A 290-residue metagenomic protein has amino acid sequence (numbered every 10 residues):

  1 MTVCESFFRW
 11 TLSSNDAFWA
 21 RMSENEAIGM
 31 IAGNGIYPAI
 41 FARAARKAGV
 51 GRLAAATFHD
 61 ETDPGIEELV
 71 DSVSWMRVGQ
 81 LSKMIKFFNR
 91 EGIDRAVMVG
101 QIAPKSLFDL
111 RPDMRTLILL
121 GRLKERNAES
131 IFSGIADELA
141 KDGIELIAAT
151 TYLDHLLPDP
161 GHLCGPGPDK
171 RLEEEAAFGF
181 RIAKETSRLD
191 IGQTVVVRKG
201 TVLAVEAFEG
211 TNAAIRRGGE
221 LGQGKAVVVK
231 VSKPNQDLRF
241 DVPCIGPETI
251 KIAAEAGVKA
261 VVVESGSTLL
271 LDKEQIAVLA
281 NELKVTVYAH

Functional and structural regions predicted by a protein language model:
S23-F58: N-terminal basic/disordered segments at the start of proteins
I28, S72, T116-E129, H162-R171 (+1 more regions): Flexible, glycine/proline-enriched loop segments at strand-loop-helix junctions that form or flank small-ligand binding
M30-A32, A55-A56, A96-V99, A128 (+5 more regions): General beta-strand structural signal in soluble alpha/beta enzymes
A45, A149-I250: Conserved mixed alpha/beta catalytic, RNA-binding, or beta-rich assembly cores of soluble enzyme, regulatory
F58-E91, L110-L119, A213-H290: Feature captures the catalytic cores and cofactor-binding loops of soluble hydro-lyases/lyases that act on carboxylate
L81-Y152: N-terminal glycine-rich phosphate/adenylate-binding segment common to multiple enzyme folds
